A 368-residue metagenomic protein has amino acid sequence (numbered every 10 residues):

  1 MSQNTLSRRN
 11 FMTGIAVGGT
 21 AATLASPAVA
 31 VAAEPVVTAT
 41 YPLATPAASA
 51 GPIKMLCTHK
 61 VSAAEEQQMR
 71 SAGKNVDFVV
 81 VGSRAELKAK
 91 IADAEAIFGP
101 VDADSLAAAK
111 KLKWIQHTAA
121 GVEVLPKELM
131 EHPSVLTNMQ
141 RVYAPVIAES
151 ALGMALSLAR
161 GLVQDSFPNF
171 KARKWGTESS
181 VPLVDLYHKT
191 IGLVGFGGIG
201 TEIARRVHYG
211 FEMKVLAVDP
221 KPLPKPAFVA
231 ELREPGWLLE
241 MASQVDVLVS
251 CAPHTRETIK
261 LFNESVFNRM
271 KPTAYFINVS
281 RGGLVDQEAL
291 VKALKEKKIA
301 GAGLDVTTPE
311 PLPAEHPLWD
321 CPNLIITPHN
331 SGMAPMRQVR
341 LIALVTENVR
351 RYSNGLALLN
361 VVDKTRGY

Functional and structural regions predicted by a protein language model:
S2-G19: N-terminal secretory signal peptides and thylakoid transit peptides that target proteins across membranes
R8, A33-V135: An N-terminal-biased, well-structured beta-alpha scaffold segment characteristic of Rossmann-like dinucleotide-binding
A16, D102, A120, A252-H254 (+1 more regions): Short glycine-/small-residue-rich Rossmann-like dinucleotide-binding loops
S105-K111, E128-H132, F267-K271, A293-K297 (+1 more regions): Short, conserved loop/helix-junction motifs that constitute active-site signature segments in enzyme catalytic cores
S134-T190, E202, G210, V361: Phosphate-binding beta-alpha-beta segment of Rossmann-like dinucleotide-binding domains, i.e., the NAD(P)
F196-G197: Glycine-rich Rossmann-fold phosphate-binding loop(s) that bind the pyrophosphate of adenine dinucleotide cofactors
P220-P317: Rossmann-like adenosine-cofactor binding region
T273, V279-Y368: Rossmann-like dinucleotide-binding domain for NAD(H)/NADP(H)
